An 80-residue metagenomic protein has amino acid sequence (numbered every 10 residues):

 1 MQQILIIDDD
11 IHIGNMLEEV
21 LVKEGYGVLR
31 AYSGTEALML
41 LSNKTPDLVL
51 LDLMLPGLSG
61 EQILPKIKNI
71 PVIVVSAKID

Functional and structural regions predicted by a protein language model:
L5, R30-L48: Acidic, metal-coordinating helix/loop segments flanking the phosphotransfer/catalytic sites of two-component signaling
D8, L55: Conserved acidic carboxylate
G14, P56, P65, D80: The feature encodes the CheY-like receiver
N15-K23: Charged docking surfaces used in two-component/phosphorelay signaling
S33, S59-Q62: Acidic catalytic/metal-coordinating carboxylates
L41, L50, E61-L64: Hydrophobic alpha-helical motif in two-component signaling modules
T45-D47, I67-V72: His-Asp phosphorelay/catalytic-motif detector in bacterial-type signaling
D52, S76: Active-site residues of response regulator receiver
